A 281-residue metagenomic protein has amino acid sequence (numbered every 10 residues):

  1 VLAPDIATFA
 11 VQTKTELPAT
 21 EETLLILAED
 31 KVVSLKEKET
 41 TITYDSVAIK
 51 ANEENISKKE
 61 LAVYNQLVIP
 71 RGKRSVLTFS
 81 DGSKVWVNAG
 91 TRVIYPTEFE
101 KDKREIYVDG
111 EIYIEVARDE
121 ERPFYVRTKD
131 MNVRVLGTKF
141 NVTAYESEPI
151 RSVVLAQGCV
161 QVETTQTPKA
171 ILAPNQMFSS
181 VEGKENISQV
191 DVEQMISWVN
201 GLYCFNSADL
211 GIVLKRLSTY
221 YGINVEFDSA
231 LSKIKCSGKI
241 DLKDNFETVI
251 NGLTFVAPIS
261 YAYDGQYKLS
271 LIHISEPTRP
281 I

Functional and structural regions predicted by a protein language model:
L2-S275: A residue-level detector for the "anchor" residue at the start of short, highly conserved motifs
E276-I281: Short "domain-exit" segments at the C-terminal end of structured domains
